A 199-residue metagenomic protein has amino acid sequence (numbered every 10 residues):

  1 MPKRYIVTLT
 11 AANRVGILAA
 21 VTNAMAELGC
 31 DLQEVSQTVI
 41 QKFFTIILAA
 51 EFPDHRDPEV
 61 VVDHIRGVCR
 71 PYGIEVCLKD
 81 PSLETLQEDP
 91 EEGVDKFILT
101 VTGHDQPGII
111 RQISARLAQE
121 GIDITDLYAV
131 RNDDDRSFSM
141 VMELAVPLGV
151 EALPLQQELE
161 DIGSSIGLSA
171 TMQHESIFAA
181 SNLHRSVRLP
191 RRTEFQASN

Functional and structural regions predicted by a protein language model:
M1-N199: A conserved regulatory-domain signal marking ACT and ACT-like small-molecule sensing domains and adjacent regulatory
